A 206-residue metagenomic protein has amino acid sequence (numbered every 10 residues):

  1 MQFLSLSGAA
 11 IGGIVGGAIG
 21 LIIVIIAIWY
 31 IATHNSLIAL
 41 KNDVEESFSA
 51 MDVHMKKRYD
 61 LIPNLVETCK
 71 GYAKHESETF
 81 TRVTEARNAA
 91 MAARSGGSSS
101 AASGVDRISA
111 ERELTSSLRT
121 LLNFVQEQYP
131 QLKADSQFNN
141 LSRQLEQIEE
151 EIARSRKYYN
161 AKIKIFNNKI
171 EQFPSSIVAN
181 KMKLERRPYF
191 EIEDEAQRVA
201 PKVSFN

Functional and structural regions predicted by a protein language model:
Q2-N206: A helix-centric hydrophobic-segment signal that preferentially recognizes long, alpha-helical stretches used
